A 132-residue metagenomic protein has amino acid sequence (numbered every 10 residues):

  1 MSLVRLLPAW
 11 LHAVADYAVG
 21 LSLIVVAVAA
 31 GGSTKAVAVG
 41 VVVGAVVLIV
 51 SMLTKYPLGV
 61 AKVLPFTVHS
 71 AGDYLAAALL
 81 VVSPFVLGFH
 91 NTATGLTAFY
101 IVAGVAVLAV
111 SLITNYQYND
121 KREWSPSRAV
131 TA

Functional and structural regions predicted by a protein language model:
M1-W10, Q117-A132: Intrinsic N-terminal pre-sequences and regulatory tails
S2, V39-H69, A109, I113-R122: A low-complexity, Ser/Thr/Gly/Pro-enriched, surface-exposed linker/loop concept that marks segments flanking
L3-A15, L64-A71: Short, amphipathic, aromatic/basic-enriched membrane-interface segments that mark the entry/exit of transmembrane
D16-V37: Membrane-helix boundary elements
H69-P84: Hydrophobic alpha-helical membrane segments
V82-F99: Membrane-helix boundary connector in multi-pass membrane proteins
G95-N115: Alpha-helical membrane-associated segments of multi-pass integral membrane proteins
